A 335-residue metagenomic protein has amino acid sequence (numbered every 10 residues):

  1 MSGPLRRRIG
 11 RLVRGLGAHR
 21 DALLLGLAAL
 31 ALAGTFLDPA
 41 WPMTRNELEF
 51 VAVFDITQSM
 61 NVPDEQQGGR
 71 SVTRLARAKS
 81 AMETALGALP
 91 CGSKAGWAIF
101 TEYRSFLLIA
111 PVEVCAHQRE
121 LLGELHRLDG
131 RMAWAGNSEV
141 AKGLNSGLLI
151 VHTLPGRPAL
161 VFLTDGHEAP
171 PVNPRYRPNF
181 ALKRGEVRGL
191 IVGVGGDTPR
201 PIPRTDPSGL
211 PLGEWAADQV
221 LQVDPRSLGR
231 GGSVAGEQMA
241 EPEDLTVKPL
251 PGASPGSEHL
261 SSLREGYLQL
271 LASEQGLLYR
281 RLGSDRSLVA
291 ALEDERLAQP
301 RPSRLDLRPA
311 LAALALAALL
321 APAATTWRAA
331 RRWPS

Functional and structural regions predicted by a protein language model:
S2-R45, E293-S335: C-terminal signal-anchor/stop-transfer transmembrane helix together with its immediate cytosolic, Lys/Arg-enriched
A40-F54, Q58: Alpha-helical transmembrane signal-anchor/signal-peptide segments
E47-L48, Q58-A95, E113-H117: …and closely analogous acidic/polar surface helices at protein-protein or active-site interfaces in A-domain-like
E49-V53, L270-L311: Juxtamembrane amphipathic/hinge helix adjacent to a transmembrane helix
D55-T57, A78, W97, G147-L148 (+3 more regions): DG-centered beta-turn motif at the end of beta-strands
D64-L75, T84-A85, L107-V112, L128-N137 (+2 more regions): Second-shell loop/turn segments in exported
K94-R127, I150-V151, A290-A291: Short beta-strand-loop
G166-L260: VWA/integrin I-like adhesion module and closely mimicked acidic/polar interface patches used
